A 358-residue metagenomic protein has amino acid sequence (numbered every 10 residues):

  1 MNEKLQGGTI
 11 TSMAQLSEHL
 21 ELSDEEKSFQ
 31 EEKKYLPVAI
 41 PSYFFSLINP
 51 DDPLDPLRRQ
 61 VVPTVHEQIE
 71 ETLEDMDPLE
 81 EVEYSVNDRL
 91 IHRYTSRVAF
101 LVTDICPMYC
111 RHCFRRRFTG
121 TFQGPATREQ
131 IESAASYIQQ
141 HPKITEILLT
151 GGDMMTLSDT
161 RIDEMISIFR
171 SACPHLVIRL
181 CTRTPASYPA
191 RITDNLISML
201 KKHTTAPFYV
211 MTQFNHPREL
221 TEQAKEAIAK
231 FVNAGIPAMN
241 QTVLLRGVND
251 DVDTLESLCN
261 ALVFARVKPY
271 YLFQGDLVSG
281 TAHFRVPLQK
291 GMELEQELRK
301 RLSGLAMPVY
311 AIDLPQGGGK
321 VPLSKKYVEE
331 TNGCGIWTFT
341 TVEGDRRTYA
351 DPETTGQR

Functional and structural regions predicted by a protein language model:
M1-H92: Flexible, acidic/Gly-rich N-terminal and inter-domain linker regions that tether and position cofactor-handling modules
P37, V86-R115: N-terminal pre-triad scaffold of radical SAM enzymes
T103-D104, R116, G151-G152, R183: Fold-independent oxyanion-binding glycine-rich loops and adjacent beta-strand/coil segments at enzyme active sites
C113-P125: Iron-sulfur (Fe-S) cluster-binding segments and ferredoxin-like electron-carrier domains, especially [2Fe-2S]
F114, T160-R161, L323: Short acidic, glycine/serine/threonine-rich loops at helix termini
G124-S133: Short cysteine/histidine-rich metal-coordination sites, predominantly Zn2+-binding motifs
E132-E146, G152-L302: Conserved AdoMet/S-adenosylmethionine-binding subsite of the radical SAM
E293-R358: C-terminal accessory regions of radical SAM enzymes
